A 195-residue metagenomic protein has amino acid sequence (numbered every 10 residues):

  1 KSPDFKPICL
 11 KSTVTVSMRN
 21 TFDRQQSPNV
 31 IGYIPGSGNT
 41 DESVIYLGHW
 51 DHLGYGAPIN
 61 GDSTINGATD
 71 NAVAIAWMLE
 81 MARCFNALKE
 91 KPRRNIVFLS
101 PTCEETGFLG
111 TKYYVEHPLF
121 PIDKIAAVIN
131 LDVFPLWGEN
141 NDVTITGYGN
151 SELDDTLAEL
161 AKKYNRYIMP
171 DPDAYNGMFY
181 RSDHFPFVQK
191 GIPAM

Functional and structural regions predicted by a protein language model:
K1, N39, P101-M195: Metal-dependent peptidase/peptidase-like ectodomains
K1-G67, R83-E90: Soluble metallo-hydrolase cores and metallopeptidase-like ectodomains found primarily in the secretory/periplasmic
S17-T21, I59-N71, N140-Y148, D171-G177: Second-shell loop/turn segments in exported
R24-Q25, V73-I75, G107: Phosphate/oxyanion-binding active-site loops and adjacent basic polyanion-contact surfaces
V44-L47, R93-T102, A127-N130: Beta-strand segments within the central parallel beta-sheet cores of soluble alpha/beta enzyme folds
G67-M81: Active-site alpha-helical elements of protease catalytic centers
W77, M81-A82, N86-K91, F108 (+2 more regions): C-terminal soluble interaction/assembly domains
M78, N95-V97, P193: A fold-wide structural signal in alpha/beta-hydrolase
